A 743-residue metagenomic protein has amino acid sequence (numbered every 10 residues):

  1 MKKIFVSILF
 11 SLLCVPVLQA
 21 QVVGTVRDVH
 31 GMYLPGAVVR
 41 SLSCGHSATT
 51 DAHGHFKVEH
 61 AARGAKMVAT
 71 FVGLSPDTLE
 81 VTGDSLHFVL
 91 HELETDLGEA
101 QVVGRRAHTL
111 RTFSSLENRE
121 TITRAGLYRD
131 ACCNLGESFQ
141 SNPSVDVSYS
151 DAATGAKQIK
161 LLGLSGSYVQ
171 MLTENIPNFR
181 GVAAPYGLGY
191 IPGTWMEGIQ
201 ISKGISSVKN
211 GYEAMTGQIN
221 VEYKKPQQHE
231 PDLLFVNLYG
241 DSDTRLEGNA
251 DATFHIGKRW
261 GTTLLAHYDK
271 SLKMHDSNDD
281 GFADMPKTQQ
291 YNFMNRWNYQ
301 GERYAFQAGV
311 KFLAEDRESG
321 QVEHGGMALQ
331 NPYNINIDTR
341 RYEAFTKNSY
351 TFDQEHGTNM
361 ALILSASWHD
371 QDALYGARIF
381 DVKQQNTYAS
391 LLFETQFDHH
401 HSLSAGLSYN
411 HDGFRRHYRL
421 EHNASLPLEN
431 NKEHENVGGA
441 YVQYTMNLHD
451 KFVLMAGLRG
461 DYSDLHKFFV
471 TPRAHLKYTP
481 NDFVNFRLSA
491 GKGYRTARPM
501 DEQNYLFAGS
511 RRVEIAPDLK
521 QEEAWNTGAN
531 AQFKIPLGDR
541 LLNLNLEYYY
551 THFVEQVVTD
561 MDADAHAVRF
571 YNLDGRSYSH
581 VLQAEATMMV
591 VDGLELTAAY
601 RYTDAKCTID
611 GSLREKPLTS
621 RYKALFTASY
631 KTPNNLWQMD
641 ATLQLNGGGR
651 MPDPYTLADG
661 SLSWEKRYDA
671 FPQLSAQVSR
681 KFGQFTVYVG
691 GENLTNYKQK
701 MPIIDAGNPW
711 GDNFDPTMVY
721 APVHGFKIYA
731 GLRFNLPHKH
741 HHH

Functional and structural regions predicted by a protein language model:
V29, A37-L42, T70-L74, G83-Y128 (+2 more regions): Short, acidic, small-residue-rich periplasmic hinge/interaction motif at the N-terminus of Gram-negative outer-membrane
F56-E59, Q158, I176-G204, F293 (+1 more regions): Short acidic/polar hinge/loop motifs at secondary-structure boundaries that mediate gating or recognition
D84-H91, L135-S138, K157-K160, L172 (+5 more regions): N-terminal periplasmic accessory domains that precede and gate Gram-negative outer-membrane beta-barrel machines
G136-R180, E197: Extracytoplasmic beta-strand/coil segments of soluble accessory domains associated with Gram-negative outer-membrane
S271-N292, Q300-M360, A366-Q385: Flexible loop and strand-edge segments within Gram-negative outer membrane beta-barrel domains
N359-A373, T479, N485-R487, K520-N572 (+1 more regions): Membrane-embedded beta-barrel scaffold of Gram-negative outer-membrane proteins
N447-D450, L544, Y548-H552, N572-P654 (+1 more regions): Gram-negative outer-membrane beta-barrel transporters
Y494, L596, L645-Y655, S679-H743: C-terminal beta-signal and adjacent terminal beta-strands/loops of Gram-negative outer-membrane beta-barrel proteins
